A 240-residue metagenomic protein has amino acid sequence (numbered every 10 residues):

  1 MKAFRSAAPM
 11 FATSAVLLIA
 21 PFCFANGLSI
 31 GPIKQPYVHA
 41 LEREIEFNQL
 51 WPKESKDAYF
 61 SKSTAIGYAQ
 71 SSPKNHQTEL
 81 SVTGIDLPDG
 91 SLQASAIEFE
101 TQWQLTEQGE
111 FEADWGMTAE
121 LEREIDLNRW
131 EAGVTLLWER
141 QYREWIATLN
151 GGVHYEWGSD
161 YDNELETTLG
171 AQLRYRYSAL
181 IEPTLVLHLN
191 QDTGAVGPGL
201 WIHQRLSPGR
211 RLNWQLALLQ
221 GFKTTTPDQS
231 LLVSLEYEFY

Functional and structural regions predicted by a protein language model:
K2-A12: Bacterial N-terminal signal peptides that target proteins for export
A20-F22: N-terminal signal peptide c-region/cleavage motif recognized by signal peptidases
A25-Y240: Transmembrane beta-barrel domains of Gram-negative outer membranes and organellar outer membranes
